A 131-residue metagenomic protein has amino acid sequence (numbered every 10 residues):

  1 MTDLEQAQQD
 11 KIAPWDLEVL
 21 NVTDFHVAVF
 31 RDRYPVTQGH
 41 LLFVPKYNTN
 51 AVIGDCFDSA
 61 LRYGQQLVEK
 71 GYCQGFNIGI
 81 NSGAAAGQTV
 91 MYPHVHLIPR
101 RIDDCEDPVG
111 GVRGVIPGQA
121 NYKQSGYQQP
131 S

Functional and structural regions predicted by a protein language model:
M1-S131: HIT superfamily nucleotide-processing domains
